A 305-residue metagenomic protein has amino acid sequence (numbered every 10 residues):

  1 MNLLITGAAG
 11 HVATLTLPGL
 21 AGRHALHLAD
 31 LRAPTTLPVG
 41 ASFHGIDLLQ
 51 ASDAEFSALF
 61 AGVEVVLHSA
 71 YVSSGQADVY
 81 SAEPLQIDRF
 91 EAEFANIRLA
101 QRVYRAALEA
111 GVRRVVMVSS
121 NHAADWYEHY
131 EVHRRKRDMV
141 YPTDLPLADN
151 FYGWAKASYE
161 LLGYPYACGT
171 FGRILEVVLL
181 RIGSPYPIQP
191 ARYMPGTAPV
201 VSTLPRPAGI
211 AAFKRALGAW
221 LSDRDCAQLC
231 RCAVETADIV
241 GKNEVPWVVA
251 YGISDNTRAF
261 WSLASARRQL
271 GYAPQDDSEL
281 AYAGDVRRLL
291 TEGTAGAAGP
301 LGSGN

Functional and structural regions predicted by a protein language model:
L3-R23: N-terminal Rossmann NAD(P)H-binding glycine-rich loop of SDR-like oxidoreductase domains
T35, A41-I97, A106: NAD(P)H-binding glycine-rich loop region in Rossmannoid oxidoreductase-like domains and their noncatalytic homologs
P84-F94, E128-E176: Catalytic helix-loop patch of NAD(P)-dependent Rossmann-fold dehydrogenases
Q101-D149: Conserved Rossmann-fold NAD(P)-dependent oxidoreductase catalytic core, especially the SDR/UDP-sugar
A123-D125, F151, C168-P199: Flexible, glycine-rich beta-alpha linker
V177, C230, V240-S254, L263-A264: A recurrent short beta-strand within the Rossmann-like NAD(P)-dependent oxidoreductase core
P185-I188, Y193-A211, G218-P246: Alpha-helical substrate-binding/gating segment
S278-N305: Amphipathic terminal alpha-helices
